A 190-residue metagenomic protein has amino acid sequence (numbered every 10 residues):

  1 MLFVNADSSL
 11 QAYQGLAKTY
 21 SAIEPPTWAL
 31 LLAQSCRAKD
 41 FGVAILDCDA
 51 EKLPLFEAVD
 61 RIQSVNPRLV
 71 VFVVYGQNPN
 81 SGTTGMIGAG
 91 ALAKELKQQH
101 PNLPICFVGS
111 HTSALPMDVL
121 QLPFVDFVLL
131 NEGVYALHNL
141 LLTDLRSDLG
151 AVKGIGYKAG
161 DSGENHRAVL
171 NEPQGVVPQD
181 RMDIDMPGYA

Functional and structural regions predicted by a protein language model:
M1-A190: Acidic, low-complexity intrinsically disordered segments
